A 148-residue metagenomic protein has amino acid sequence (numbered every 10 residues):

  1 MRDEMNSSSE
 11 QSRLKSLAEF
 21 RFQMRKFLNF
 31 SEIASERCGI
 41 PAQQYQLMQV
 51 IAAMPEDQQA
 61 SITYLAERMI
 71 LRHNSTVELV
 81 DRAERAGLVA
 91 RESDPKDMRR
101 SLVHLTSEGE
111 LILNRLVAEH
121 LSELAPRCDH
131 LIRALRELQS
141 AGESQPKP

Functional and structural regions predicted by a protein language model:
M1-C38, A86-L88, K147-P148: N-terminal leader segment of winged-helix/HTH proteins
E19, K26, Q46-V50, L111: Pre-recognition alpha-helix immediately N-terminal to the DNA-recognition helix within helix-turn-helix or winged-helix
N29-R72: N-terminal helix-turn-helix DNA-binding core of bacterial DNA-binding proteins
I62, V80-D81: Short, hydrophobic-biased segments on the C-terminal half of alpha helices that form "recognition helices"
D81-Q139: Charged, amphipathic alpha-helical coiled-coil/dimerization segments
S140-P148: Short, charged, intrinsically disordered terminal tails
